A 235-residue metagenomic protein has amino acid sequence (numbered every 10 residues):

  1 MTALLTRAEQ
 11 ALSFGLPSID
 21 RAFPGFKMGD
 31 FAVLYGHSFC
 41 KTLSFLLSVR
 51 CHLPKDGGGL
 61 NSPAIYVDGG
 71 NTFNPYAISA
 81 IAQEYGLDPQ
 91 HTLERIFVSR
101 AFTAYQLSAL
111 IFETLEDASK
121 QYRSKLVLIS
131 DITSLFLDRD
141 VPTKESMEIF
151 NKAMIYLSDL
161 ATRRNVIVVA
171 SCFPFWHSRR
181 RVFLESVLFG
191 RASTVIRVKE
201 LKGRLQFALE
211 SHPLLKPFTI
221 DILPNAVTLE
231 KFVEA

Functional and structural regions predicted by a protein language model:
M1-Q83, D88: The Walker A/P-loop phosphate-binding site
Q10-F14, Y105, A109, E148-N151: Conserved phosphate-coordination/catalytic loops
S18-R21, L43-L47, Q106, L110-T114 (+1 more regions): Well-ordered alpha-helical segments embedded in enzymatic catalytic cores
A32-L34, I65-V67, F97-S99, V169 (+1 more regions): Hydrophobic/aromatic beta-strand patches that form the interior of the parallel beta-sheet core in alpha/beta enzyme
V49, S79-A82, V141-K144, F183-S186 (+1 more regions): Short, glycine/charged-enriched secondary-structure capping and boundary segments
S62-R139: Conserved inter-motif catalytic segment of the P-loop NTP-binding fold
F112, E116-G190: P-loop NTPase motor core
S158-A235: Phosphate-binding/switch region of NTP-binding enzymes
